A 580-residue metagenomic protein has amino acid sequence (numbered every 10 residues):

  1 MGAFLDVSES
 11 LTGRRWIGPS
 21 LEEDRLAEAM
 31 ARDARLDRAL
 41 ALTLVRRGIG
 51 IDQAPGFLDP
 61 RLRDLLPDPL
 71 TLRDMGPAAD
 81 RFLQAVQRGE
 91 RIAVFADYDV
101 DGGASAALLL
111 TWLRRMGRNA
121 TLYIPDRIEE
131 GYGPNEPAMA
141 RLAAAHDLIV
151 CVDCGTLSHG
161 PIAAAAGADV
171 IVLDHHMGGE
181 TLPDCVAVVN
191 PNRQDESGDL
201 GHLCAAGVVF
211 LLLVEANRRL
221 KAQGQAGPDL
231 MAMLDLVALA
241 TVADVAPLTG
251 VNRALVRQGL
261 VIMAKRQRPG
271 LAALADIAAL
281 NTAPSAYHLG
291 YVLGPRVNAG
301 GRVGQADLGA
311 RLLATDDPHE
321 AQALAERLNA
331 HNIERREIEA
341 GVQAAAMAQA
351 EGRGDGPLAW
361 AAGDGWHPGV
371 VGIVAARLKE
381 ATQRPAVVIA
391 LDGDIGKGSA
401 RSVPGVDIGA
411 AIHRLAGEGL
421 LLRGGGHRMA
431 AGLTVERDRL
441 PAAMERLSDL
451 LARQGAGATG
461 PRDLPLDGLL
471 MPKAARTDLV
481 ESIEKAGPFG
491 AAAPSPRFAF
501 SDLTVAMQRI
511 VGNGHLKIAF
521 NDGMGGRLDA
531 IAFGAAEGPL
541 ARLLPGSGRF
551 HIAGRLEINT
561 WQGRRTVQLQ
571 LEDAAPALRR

Functional and structural regions predicted by a protein language model:
M1-E23: N-terminal amphipathic/basic leader segments beginning at the initiator methionine
F4, E9, Q84, R88-R91 (+4 more regions): Mid-to-C-terminal polyanion-binding domains and interfaces
G18, I124, V172, V188-N190 (+5 more regions): Structural signal for conserved beta-strand scaffold positions within catalytic alpha/beta enzyme cores
P19-R25, A29-D147, G167-A168, R218-R439 (+1 more regions): Hydrophobic helix-and-loop "lid/oligomerization" segment in the mid-to-C-terminal part of catalytic domains
L44, V150, N298, I483 (+1 more regions): A residue-level signal for conserved active-site and pocket-lining positions in enzyme catalytic cores
A138-A246, I412: Conserved phosphate-handling catalytic cores of large alpha/beta enzymes
H175-H176, P191, H367, H427 (+1 more regions): Histidine-centered active-site/metal-ligand motif
G207, G372, A376, I552: Short alpha-helical basic/polar micro-motif
